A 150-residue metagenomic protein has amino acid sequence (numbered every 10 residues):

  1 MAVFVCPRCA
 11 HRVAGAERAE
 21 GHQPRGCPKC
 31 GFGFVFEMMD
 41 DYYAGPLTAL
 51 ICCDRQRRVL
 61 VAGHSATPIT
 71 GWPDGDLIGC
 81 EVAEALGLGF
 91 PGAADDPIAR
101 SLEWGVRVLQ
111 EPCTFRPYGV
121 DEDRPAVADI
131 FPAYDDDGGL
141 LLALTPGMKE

Functional and structural regions predicted by a protein language model:
V3-V5, C9-R18, G26, L47 (+2 more regions): Sensory/regulatory domains in signal-transduction proteins
A16-E20, E37-D40: Short Cys/His-rich "knuckle" micro-motifs
G21-G33: Cysteine-rich micro-motifs
G31-G45: Short metal-binding segments enriched for Cys and/or His
